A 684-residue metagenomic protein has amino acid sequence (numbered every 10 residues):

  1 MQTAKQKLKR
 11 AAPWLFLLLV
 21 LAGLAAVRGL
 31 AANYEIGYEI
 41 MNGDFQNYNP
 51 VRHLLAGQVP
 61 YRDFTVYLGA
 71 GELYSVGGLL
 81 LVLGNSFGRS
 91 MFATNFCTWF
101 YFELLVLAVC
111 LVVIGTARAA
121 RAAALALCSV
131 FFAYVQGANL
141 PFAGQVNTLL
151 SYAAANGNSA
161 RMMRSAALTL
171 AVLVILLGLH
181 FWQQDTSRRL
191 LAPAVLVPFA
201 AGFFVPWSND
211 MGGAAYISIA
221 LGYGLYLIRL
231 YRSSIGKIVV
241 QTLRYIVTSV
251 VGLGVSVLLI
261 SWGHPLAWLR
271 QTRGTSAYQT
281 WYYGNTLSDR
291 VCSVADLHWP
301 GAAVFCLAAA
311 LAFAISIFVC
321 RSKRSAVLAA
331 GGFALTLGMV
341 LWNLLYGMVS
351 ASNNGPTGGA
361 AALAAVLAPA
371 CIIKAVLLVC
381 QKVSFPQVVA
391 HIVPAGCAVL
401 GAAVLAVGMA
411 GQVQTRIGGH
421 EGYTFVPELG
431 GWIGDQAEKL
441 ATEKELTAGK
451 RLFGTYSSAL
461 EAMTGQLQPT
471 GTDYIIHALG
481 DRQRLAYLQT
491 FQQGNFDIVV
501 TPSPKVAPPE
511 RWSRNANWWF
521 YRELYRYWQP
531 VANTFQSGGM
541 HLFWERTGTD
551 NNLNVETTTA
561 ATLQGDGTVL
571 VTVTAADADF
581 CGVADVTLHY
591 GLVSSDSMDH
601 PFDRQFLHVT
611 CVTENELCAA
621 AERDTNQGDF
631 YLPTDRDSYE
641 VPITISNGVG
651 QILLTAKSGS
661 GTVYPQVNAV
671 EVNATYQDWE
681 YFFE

Functional and structural regions predicted by a protein language model:
M1-G29, R121-A123, L191-V195, V240-R244: Start-transfer (signal-anchor) and selected internal transmembrane alpha helices of multi-pass inner/ER membrane
L24-A56, P60-L73, N85-C97, V106 (+8 more regions): Transmembrane catalytic cores of multi-pass membrane glycosyltransferases and polysaccharide-assembly enzymes
F96-Q136, L173-F181: Transmembrane-helix motifs of polytopic, lipid-linked glycan transferases
C128-H180, W207, H298, N354-A362: Membrane-interface micro-motifs in multi-pass membrane enzymes
L168-F203, S233-T248, R324-L337, V388: Short hydrophobic alpha-helices at membrane interfaces in multi-pass membrane enzymes
P193-N209, A215-A220, V251, M339-L344: Membrane-interface alpha helices of multi-pass inner-membrane proteins
M211, W262-L266, C397-F535, F543-D550 (+1 more regions): Extracytoplasmic
G213-A215, V349-Q381: Hydrophobic/aromatic-rich transmembrane helices and adjacent perimembrane loops
